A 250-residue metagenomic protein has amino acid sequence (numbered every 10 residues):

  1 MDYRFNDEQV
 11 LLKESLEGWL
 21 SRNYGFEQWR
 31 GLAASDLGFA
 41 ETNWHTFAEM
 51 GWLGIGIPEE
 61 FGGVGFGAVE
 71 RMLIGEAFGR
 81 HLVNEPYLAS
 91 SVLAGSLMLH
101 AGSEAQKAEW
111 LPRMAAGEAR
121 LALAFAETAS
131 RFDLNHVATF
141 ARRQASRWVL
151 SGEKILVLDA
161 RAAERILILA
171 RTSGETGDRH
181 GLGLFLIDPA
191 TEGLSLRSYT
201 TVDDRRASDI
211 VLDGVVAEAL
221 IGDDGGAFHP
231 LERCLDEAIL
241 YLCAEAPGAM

Functional and structural regions predicted by a protein language model:
Y3-L12, R80, L93, L194-M250: Glycine-rich beta->alpha junctions and the first turn(s) of the following alpha-helix
Q9, L20, I74, S103 (+4 more regions): Residue-level signal for inorganic ion chemistry
A48-A108, P112-G117, L158-R165: Internal helix-loop-helix
G65-I74, D133-V137, I187, V215-V216: Structural signature of FAD isoalloxazine-binding scaffolds in flavoprotein oxidoreductases
Y87, A129-F132, L156-D159, E175-T176 (+1 more regions): Short Gly/Pro-enriched turn/cap motifs at secondary-structure boundaries
G117-A126: A short, Trp-centered hydrophobic/proline-enriched beta-strand micro-motif
T139-R142: A structural signal for short hydrophobic beta-strand segments in well-ordered beta-sheet cores
R147, S151-S195: A short core secondary-structure module
